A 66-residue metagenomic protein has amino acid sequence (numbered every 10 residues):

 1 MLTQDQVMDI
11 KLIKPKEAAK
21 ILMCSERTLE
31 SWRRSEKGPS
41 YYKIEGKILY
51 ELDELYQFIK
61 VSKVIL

Functional and structural regions predicted by a protein language model:
L2-T28: Polyanion-binding surface elements
E17, C24, I44, Q57-K60: Short, low-complexity interaction segments enriched in Ser/Thr/Pro/Gly
R34-S35, K60: Residue-level detection of the helix-turn-helix DNA-binding "recognition helix"
S35-Y42: Short, solvent-exposed alpha-helical "recognition" segments
Y42-I48: Short Lys/Arg-enriched helix C-cap and helix-to-coil transition segments that create basic nucleic-acid-contact patches
D53-L66: A short, Lys/Arg-enriched interface patch at domain edges and termini
